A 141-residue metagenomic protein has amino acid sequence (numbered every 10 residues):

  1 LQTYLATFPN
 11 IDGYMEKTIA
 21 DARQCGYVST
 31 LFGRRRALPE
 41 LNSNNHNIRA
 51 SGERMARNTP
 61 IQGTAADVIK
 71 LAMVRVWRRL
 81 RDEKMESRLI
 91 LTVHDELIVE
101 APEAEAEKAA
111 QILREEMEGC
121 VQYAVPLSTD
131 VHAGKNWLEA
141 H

Functional and structural regions predicted by a protein language model:
L1-H141: Conserved catalytic core of nucleotide polymerization and phosphodiester-bond processing enzymes
